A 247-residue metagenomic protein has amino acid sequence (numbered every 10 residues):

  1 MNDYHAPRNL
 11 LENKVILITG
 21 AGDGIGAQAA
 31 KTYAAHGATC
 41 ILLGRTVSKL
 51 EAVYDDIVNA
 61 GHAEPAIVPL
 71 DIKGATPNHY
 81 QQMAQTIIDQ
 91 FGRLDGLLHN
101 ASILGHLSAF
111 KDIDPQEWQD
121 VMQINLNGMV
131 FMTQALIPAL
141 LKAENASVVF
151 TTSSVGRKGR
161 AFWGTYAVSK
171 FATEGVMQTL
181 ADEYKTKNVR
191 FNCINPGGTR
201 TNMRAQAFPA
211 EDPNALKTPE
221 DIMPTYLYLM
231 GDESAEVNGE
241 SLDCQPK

Functional and structural regions predicted by a protein language model:
V15, G20-G24: Conserved glycine-rich cofactor-binding loop
A38-V53: Conserved glycine-rich Rossmann-like NAD(P)H-binding loop of the short-chain dehydrogenase/reductase
M83, S108-F110, D114-Q119: Substrate-binding pocket helix/loop in short-chain dehydrogenase/reductase
T133, S169: Active-site helix of classical SDR
S153: Residue(s) in the substrate-gating loop at a strand-loop-helix junction that position the organic substrate next
K158, T179-V189: Active-site-adjacent segment of SDR/Rossmann-fold oxidoreductases
T186, C193, T201, A210-K247: C-terminal helical subdomain
